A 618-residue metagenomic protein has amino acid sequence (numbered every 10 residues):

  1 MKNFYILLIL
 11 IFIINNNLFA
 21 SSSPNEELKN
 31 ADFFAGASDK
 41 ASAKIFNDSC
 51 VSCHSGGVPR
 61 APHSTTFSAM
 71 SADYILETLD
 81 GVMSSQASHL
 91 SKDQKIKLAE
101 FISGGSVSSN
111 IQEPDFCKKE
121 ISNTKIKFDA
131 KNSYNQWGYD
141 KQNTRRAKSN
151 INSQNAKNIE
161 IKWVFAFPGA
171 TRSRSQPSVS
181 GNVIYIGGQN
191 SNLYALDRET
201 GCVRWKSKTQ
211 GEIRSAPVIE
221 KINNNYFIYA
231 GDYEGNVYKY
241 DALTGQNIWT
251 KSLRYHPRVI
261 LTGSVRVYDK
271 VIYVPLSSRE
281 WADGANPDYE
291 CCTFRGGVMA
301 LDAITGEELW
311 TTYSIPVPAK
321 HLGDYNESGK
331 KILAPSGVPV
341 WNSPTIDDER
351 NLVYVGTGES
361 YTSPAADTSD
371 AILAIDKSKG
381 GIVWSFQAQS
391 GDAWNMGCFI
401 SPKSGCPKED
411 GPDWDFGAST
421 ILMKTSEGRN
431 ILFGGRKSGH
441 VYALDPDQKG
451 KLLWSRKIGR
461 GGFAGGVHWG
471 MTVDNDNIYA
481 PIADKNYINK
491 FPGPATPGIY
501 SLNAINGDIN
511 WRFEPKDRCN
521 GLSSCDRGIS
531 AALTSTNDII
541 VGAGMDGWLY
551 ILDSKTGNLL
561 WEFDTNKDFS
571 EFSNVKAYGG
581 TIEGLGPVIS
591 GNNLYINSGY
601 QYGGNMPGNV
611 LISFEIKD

Functional and structural regions predicted by a protein language model:
M1-F4: Positively charged n-region of N-terminal signal peptides that target proteins for export
L7-N17: Bacterial N-terminal signal peptides
S21-I45, N123: Electrostatic cytochrome c docking/interface patches
S42, F46-G57, I75, L98: The canonical Cys-X-X-Cys-His
R60-A61, K141-A147, G169-S175, Y194: Short, solvent-exposed loop/turn elements at domain surfaces
R60-S68, Y74-S109: Axial heme c-ligation environment in periplasmic c-type cytochrome domains
F116-K162, P318-A319: Blade/loop signatures of beta-propeller domains
S153-P168, N192-I213, I219-N225, A230-V259 (+7 more regions): Extracytoplasmic/lumenal domain signature
